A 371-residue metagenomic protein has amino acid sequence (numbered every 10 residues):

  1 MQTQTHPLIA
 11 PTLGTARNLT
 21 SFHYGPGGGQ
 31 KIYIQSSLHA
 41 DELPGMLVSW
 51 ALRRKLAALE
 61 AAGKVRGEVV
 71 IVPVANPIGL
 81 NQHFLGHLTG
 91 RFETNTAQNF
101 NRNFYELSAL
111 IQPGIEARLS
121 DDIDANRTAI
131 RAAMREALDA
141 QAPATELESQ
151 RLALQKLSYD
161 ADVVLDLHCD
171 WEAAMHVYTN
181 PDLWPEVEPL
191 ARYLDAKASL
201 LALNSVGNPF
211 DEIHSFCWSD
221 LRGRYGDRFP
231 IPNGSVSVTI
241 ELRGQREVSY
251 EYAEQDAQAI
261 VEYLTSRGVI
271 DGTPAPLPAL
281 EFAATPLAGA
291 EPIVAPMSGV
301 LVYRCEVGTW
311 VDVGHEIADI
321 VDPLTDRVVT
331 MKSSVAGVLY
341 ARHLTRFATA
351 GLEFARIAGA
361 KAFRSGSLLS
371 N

Functional and structural regions predicted by a protein language model:
M1-N371: Structured catalytic-domain cores with a bias toward divalent-metal coordination
